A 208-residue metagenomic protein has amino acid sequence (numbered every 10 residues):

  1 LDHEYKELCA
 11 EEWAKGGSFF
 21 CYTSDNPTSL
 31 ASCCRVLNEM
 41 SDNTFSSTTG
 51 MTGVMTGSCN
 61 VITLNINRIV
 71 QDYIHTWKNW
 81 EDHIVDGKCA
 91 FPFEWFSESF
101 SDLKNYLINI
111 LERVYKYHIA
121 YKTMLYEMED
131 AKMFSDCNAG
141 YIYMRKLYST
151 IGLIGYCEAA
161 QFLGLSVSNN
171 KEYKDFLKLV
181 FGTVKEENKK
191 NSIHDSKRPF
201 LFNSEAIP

Functional and structural regions predicted by a protein language model:
L1-R145, S166, N170-P208: Conserved catalytic cores of very large enzyme subunits
N138-A159: Core structural elements
E158-S166: Well-ordered alpha-helical scaffold segments within catalytic/enzyme domains
